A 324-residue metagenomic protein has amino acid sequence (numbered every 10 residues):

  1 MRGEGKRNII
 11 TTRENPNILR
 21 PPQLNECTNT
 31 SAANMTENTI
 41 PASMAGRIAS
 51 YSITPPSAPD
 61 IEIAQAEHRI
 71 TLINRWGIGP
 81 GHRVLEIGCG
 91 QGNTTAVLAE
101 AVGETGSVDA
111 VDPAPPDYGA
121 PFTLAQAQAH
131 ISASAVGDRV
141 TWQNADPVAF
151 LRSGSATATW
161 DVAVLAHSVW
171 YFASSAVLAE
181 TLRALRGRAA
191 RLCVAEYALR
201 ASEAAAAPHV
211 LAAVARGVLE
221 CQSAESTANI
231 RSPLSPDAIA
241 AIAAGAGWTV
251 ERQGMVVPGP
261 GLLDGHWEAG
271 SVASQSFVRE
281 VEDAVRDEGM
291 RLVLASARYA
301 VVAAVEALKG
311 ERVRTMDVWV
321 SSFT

Functional and structural regions predicted by a protein language model:
I63-H82: Conserved alpha-helix/loop element of class I SAM-dependent methyltransferases that forms part of the SAM/SAH-binding
Q91-E104: Conserved SAM-binding loop of SAM-dependent methyltransferases across substrates and taxa, primarily the Class I
A120-S153: S-adenosyl-L-methionine
V164: A conserved beta-strand element that flanks and buttresses the S-adenosyl-L-methionine
Y171-A184: A short, conserved alpha-helix within the catalytic core of class I
R191-G217: Conserved class I S-adenosyl-L-methionine
I230-G247: Short alpha-helix
V257-T324: C-terminal lobe and adjacent flexible extensions of AdoMet/dcAdoMet transferase-like proteins
